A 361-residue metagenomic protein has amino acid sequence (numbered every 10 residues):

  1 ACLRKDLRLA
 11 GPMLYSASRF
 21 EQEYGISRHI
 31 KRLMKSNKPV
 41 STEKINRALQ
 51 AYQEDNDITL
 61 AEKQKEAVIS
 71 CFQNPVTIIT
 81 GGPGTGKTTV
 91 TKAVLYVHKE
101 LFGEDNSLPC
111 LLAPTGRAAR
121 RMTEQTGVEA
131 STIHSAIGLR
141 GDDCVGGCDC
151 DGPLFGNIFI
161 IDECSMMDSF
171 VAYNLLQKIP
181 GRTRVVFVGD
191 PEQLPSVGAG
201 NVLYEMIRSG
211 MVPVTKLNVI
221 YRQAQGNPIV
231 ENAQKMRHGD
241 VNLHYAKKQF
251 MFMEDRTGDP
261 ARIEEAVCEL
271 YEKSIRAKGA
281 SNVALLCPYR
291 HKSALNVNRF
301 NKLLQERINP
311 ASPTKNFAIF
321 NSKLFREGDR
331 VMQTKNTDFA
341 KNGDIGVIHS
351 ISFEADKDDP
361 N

Functional and structural regions predicted by a protein language model:
A1-G11, I69, V76, T80 (+4 more regions): Accessory alpha-helical DNA-binding modules that contact the DNA backbone or grooves
A1-K44: Interdomain "pre-motor" coupling segment immediately N-terminal to P-loop NTPase/helicase cores
I45-E62: N-terminal pre-Walker A segment at the start of P-loop NTPase domains
D57-Q73: N-terminal pre-P-loop "Q-motif" helix
T77-T123, A130, V186-V188, F250-I263 (+1 more regions): Conserved RecA-like ASCE P-loop NTPase motor core of nucleic-acid helicases/translocases
T89, A93, V97, L101 (+5 more regions): Conserved helicase motor core of SF1/SF2 NTP-dependent helicases
P191-D338, H349-I351, D359: Conserved helicase motor core of P-loop NTPases
